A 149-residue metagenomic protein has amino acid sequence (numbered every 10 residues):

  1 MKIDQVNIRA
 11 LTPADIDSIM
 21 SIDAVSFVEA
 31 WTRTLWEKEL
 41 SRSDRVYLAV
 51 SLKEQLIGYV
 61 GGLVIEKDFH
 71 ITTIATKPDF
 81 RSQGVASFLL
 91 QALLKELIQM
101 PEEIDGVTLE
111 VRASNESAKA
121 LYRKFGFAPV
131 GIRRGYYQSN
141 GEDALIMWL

Functional and structural regions predicted by a protein language model:
K2-I3, A10-R81, S87-P101: Acetyl-CoA-dependent GNAT
S18, A120-L121: Well-formed, non-transmembrane alpha-helical positions, independent of function
W36-K38, R133-Y136: Short, solvent-exposed loop/turn elements at beta->coil junctions and helix N-caps that rim active or binding pockets
G84, G126: Short glycine-rich hinge loops at helix-strand junctions in the catalytic core of two-component histidine kinases
L97-E110, R133: Conserved GNAT acetyl-CoA-binding A-motif
D105, R112-K119, F125, G135-L149: C-terminal "cap" of GNAT-fold acetyltransferases
P129-G131: A secondary-structure capping/hinge motif
